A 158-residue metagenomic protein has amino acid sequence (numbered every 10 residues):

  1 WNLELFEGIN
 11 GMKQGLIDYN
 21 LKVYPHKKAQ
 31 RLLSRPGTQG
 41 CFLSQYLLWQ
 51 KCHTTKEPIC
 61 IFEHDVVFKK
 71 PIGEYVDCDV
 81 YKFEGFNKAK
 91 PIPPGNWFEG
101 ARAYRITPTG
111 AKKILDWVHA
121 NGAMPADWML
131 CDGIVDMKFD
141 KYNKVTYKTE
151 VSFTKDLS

Functional and structural regions predicted by a protein language model:
W1-F62, V66-S158: An acidic/histidine-cluster motif and surrounding catalytic segment that typifies divalent-metal-assisted enzyme active
